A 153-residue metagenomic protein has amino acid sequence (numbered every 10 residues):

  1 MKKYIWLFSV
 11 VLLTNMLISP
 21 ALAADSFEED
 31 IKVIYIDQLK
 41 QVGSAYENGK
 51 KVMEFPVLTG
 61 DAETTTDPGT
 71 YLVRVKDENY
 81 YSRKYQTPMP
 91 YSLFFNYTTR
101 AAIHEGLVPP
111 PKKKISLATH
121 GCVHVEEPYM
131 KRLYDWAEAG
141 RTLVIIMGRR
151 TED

Functional and structural regions predicted by a protein language model:
M1-Y4: Positively charged n-region of N-terminal signal peptides that target proteins for export
F8-M16: Bacterial N-terminal signal peptides
V10, E47-G49, L117: Short, functionally important structural connectors and interaction interfaces within domains
S19-L72, L143-D153: Intrinsically disordered, low-complexity, Pro/Ser/Thr/Asn/Gly/Ala-rich spacer/linker segments adjacent to signal
A24, E29, T64-T70, D77-D153: Exported/periplasmic cell-wall-interacting domains
